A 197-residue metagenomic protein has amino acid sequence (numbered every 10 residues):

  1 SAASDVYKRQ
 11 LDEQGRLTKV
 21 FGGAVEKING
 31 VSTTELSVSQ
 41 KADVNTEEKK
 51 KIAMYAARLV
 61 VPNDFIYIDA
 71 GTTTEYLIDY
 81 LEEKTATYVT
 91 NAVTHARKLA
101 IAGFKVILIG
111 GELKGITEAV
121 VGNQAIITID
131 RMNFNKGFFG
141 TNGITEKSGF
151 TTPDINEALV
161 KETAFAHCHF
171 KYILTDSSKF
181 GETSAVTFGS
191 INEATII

Functional and structural regions predicted by a protein language model:
S1, K19, T94-I197: Conserved phosphate- and dinucleotide-binding cores of soluble alpha/beta proteins, encompassing both enzyme active
A2-Y7: Short, small-residue-biased leader/transition segments that mark boundaries at the very start of proteins
K8-Y67, I78, E82-T87, A100-F104: HTH-adjacent hinge/linker in prokaryotic transcriptional regulators
V44, E48, D69, T87 (+3 more regions): Short, well-structured alpha-helical patches and their helix-loop capping segments that border functional surfaces
D69-A70, D176: Short His-Asn-centered micro-motif
T72, V93-T94: Alpha-helix/helix-capping structural signal
T90: Active-site-adjacent alpha/beta core region of enzyme catalytic domains
